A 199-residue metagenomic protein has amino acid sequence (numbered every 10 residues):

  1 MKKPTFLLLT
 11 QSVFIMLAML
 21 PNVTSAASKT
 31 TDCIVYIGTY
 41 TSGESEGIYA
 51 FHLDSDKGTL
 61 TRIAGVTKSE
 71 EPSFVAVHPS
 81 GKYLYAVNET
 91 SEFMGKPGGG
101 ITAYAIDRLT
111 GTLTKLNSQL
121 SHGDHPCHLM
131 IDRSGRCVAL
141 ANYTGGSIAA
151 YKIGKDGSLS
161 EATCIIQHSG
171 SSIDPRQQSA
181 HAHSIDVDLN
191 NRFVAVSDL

Functional and structural regions predicted by a protein language model:
L9-P21: Bacterial N-terminal signal peptides
A27-L53: An edge-strand/N-cap motif at the start of beta-rich repeat modules
K29-T31, V77-G81, I131-G135, L189-N190: Residue-level detector of Asp-centered blade-edge/turn motifs that repeat once per structural unit in beta-propeller
T31, E44, E70-S73, H125-C127 (+1 more regions): Beta-rich catalytic cores
T41-E44, E89-G95, T144-S147: Short glycine/acidic-enriched loop and turn motifs that connect beta-strands
G47-Y49, G99-T102, S147-A149: A short loop-to-beta-strand structural motif that recurs across blades of beta-propeller domains
G111-S184: Asp-box/WD-like beta-propeller blade repeats and closely related beta-sheet repeat scaffolds
